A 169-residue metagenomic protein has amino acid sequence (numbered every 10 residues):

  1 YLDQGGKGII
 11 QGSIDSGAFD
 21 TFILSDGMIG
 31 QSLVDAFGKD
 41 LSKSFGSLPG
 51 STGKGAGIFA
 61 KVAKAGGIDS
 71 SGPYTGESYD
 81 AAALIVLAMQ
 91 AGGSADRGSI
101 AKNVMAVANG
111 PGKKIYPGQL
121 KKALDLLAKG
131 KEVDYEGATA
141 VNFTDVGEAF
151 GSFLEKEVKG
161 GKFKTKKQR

Functional and structural regions predicted by a protein language model:
Y1-R169: Extracytosolic ligand-binding ectodomains
